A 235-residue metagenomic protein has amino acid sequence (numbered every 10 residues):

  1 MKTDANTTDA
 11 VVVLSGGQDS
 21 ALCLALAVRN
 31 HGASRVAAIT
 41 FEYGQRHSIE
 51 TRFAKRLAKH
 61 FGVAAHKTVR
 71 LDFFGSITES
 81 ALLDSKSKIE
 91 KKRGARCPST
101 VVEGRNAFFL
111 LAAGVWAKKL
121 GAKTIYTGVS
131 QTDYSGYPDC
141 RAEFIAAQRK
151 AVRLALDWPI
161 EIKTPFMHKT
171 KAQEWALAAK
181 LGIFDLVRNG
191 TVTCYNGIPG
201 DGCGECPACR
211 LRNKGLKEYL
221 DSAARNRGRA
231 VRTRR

Functional and structural regions predicted by a protein language model:
K2-F184, R229-T233: ATP-dependent adenylation/nucleotidyltransferase module used to activate substrates
G182-G204: Immediate flanking context of iron-sulfur cluster ligation sites
I198-G228: Iron-sulfur (Fe-S) cluster-binding segments and ferredoxin-like electron-carrier domains, especially [2Fe-2S]
